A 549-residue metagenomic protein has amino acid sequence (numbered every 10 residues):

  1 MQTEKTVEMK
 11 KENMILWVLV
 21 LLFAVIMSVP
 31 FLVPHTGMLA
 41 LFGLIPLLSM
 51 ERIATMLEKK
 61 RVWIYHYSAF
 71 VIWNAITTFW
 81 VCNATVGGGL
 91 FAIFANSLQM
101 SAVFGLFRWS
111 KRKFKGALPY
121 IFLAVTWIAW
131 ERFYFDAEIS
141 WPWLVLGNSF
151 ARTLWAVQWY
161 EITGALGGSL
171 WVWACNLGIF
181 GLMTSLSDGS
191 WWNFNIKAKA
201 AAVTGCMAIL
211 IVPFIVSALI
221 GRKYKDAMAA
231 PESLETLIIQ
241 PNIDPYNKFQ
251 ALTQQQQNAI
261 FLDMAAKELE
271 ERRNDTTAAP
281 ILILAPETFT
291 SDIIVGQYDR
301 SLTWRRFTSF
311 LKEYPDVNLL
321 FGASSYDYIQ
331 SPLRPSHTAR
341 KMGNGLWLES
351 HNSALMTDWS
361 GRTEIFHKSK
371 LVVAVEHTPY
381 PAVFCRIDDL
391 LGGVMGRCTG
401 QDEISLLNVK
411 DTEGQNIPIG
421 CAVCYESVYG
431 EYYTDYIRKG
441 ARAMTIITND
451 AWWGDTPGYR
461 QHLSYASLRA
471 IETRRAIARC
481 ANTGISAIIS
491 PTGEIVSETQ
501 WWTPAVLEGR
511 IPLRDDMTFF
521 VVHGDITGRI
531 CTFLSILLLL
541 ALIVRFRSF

Functional and structural regions predicted by a protein language model:
M1, M50-A54, G181-G189, A265-R273 (+2 more regions): Short regulatory "switch" loops immediately downstream of catalytic or recognition motifs within protein catalytic
Q2-Y224, D455, R469, V496 (+1 more regions): Membrane-embedded alpha-helical bundles of multi-pass enzymes that act on lipidic or dolichyl-linked glycan substrates
P30, K111, L269-R273, L311-K312 (+2 more regions): N-terminal cationic-hydrophobic initiation segments that often serve targeting/anchoring roles
F31-L48, W73, Q240-P241, A278-V295 (+2 more regions): Short, conserved active-site loops that position catalytic residues or coordinate cofactors/metal ions across diverse
T55-K59, S187-A201, K225-A230, E270-P280 (+2 more regions): Intrinsically disordered, low-complexity coil segments
V103, F107, A265-L269, I404 (+1 more regions): Generic structural signal for well-ordered alpha-helices, preferentially at hydrophobic/aromatic core positions
R152-A156, I209-I283, D292-K312: Membrane-interface segments at or immediately adjacent to transmembrane helices that form the boundary between
T253, P280, A285-F549: Solvent-exposed soluble domains appended to multi-pass membrane proteins
